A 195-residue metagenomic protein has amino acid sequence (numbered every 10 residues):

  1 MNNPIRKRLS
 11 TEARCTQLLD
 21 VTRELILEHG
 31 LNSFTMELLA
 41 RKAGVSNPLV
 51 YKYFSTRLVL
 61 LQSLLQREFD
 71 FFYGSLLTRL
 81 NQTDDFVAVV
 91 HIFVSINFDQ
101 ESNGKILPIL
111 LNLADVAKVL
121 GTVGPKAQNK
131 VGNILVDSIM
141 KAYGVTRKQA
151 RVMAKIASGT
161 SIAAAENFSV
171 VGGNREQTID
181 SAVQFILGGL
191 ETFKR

Functional and structural regions predicted by a protein language model:
M1-A13, K194-R195: N-terminal intrinsically disordered/low-complexity leader segments
R14, L18-I26, E68, N97: Short hydrophobic clusters on alpha-helical segments that form packing/core surfaces in small helical domains
Q17, L25-V59, S63: Helix-turn-helix
V21-E28, F71, S75-Q82, T160-F168: Solvent-exposed, amphipathic alpha-helical segments
S63, R67, L77-N103: Hydrophobic alpha-helical connector segments
D70-G74, A117-G144, R151-K155, D180: Amphipathic alpha-helical packing segments from all-alpha helical-bundle domains
I96-D99, R147-V170, N174-G189: Hydrophobic alpha-helical segments that form the core of small-molecule binding pockets and/or dimer interfaces
F98-T122, E166: Amphipathic alpha-helical segments used for helix-helix packing
